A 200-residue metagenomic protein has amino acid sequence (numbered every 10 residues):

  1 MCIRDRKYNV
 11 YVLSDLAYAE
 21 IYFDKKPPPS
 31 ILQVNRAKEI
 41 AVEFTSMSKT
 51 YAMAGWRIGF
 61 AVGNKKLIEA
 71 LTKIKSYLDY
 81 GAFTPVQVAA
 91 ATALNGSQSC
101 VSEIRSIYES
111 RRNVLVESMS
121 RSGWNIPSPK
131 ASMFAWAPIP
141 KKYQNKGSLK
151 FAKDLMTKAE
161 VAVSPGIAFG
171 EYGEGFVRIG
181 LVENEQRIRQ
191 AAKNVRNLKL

Functional and structural regions predicted by a protein language model:
R4-L200: PLP-dependent class I/II
